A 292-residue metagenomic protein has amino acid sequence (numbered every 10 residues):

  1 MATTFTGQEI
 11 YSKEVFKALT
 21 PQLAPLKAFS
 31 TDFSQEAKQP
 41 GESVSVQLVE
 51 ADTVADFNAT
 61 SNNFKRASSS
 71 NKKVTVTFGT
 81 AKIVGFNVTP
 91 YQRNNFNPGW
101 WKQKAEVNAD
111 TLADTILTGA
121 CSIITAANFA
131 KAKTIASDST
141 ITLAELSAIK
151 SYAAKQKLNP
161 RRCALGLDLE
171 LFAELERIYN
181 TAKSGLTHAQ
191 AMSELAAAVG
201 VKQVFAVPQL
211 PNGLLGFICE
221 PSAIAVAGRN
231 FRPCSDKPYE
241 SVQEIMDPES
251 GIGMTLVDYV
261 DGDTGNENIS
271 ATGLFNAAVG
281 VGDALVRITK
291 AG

Functional and structural regions predicted by a protein language model:
A2-S30, A37-P40, V46, A51 (+2 more regions): Sequence/fold signature of self-assembling virion shell proteins
S34-Q35, S151-K155, V257-D258: A generic local secondary-structure boundary/capping motif
A37, G99, S137-T140, V260: Residue-level detector of secondary-structure boundary/capping sites
V46, K72-K133, K157-L165, D261-A277: Long, contiguous amphipathic alpha-helices that act as assembly "spine/axial" helices in icosahedral shell and virion
A51, Y91, D168-E170: An acidic- and aromatic-residue-enriched active-site/binding cleft used to recognize and process polar
A51-A55, A59-K72: Active-site-surrounding "flap" and adjacent substrate/cofactor-binding loops of secreted or lumenal enzymes, prototyped
V54, N94, A173, A277-V279: Residue-level signal for secondary-structure boundary sites
A126-K202: Extended, solvent-exposed, turn-rich assembly/linker loops in the middle of proteins
